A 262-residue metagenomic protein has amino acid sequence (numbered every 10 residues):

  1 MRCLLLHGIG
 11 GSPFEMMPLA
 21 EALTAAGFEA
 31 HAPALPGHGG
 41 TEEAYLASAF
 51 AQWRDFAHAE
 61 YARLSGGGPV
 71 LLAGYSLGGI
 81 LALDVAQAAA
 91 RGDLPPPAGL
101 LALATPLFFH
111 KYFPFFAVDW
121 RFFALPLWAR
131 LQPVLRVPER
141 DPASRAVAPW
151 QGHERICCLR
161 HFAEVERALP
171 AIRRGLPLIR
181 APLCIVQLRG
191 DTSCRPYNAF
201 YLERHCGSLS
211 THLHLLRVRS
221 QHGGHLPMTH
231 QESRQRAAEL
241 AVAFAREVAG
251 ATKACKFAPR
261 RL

Functional and structural regions predicted by a protein language model:
M1-T41: Short, surface-exposed "cap/lid" segments of acyl-processing enzymes
T41-S65: Catalytic nucleophile-loop/oxyanion-hole region of alpha/beta-hydrolase and closely related hydrolase-like folds
G74-G78, A82: Gly/Ala-rich beta-loop-alpha elbow adjacent to hydrolase catalytic centers
L101-Y112: Active-site nucleophile loop of the alpha/beta-hydrolase fold
C158-L176, A181: Active-site nucleophile elbow and catalytic-triad environment of alpha/beta-hydrolase enzymes
I179, I185-Q187, D191: Short beta-strand/loop motif that positions the catalytic acidic residue of the alpha/beta-hydrolase fold
T192-N198: Conserved alpha/beta-hydrolase "acid-adjacent" motif
V218-R236: Catalytic histidine-centered segment of alpha/beta-hydrolase-like enzymes
